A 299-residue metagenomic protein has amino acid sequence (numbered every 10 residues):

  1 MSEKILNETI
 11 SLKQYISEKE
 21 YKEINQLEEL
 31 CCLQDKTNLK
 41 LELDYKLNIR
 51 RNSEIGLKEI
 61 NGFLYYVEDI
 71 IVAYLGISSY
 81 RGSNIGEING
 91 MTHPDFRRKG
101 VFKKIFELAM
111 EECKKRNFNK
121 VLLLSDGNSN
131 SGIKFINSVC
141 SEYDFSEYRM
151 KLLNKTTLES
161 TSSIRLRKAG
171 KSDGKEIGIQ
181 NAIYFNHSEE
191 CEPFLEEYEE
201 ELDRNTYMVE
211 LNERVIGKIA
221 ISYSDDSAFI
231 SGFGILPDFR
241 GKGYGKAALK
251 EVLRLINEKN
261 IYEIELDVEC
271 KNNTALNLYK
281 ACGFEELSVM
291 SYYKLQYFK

Functional and structural regions predicted by a protein language model:
M1-E8, R81-G82, P94-S162, Y293-Q296: Acyl-donor-binding surface of acyltransferase catalytic domains
N7-Q26, R165-I177: A short beta-loop-alpha structural element at the N-terminal edge of CoA-dependent acyl/N-acetyltransferase catalytic
C32-E107, I219-A228: Conserved donor-binding loop and adjoining core beta-sheet/short helix segment in diverse acyl/aminoacyl transferases
L39-N48, S160-S231: Flexible, substrate/cofactor-facing loop regions flanked by secondary structure within enzyme catalytic domains
I88-G90, V121-S125, I230, I264-V268: Conserved hydrophobic beta-strand within the GNAT/NAT acetyltransferase core sheet that lines the active-site cleft
H93-K99, L211, Y223, L236-D238 (+2 more regions): Active-site acidic-Proline motif in GNAT/NAT acetyltransferases
R98-E111, S138, G232-I235, G241-E258 (+1 more regions): Conserved acetyl-CoA-binding loop-helix of GNAT-fold acetyltransferases
Y148-G170, Y262, D267-N273, E285-K299: C-terminal "cap" of GNAT-fold acetyltransferases
